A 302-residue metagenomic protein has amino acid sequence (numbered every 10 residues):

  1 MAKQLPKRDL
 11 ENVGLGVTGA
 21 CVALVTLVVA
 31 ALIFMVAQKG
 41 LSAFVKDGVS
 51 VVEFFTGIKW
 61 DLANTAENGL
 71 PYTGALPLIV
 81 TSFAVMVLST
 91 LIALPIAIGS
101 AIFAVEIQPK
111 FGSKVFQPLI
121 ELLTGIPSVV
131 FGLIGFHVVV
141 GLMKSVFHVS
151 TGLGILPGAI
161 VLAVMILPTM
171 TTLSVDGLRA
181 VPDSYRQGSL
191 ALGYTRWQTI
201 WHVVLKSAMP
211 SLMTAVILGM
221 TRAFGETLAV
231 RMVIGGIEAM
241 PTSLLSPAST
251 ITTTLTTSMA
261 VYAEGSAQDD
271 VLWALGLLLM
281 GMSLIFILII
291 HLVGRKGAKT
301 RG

Functional and structural regions predicted by a protein language model:
M1-V22, I290-G302: Transmembrane alpha-helical segments of polytopic membrane transport and secretion proteins
L15, I96-G135, L173, T300-G302: Cytoplasmic-entry segments and transmembrane alpha-helices of multi-pass inner-membrane transporters
T73-F103, V216: Transmembrane alpha-helix signature in integral membrane proteins
E121-I166: Generic hydrophobic transmembrane alpha-helix motif, especially the helices
S145, V230-M280: Interhelical loop and adjacent transmembrane-helix boundary motif in polytopic membrane transport permeases
L173-S174, R196-I234: Transmembrane alpha-helices
V175-R179, D183, L190, I217 (+1 more regions): C-terminal transmembrane helix and the adjacent membrane-cytosol boundary/short C-terminal tail of inner/organellar
